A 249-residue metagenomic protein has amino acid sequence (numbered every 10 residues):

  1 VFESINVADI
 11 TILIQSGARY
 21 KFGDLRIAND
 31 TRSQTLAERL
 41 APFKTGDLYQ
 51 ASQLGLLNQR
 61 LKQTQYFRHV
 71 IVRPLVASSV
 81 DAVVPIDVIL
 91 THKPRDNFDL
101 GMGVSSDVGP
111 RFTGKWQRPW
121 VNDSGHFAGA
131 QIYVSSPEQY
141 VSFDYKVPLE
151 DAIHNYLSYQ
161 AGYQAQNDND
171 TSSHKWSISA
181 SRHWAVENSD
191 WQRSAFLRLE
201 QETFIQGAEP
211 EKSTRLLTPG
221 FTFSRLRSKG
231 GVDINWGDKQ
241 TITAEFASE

Functional and structural regions predicted by a protein language model:
V1, R19-D24, P210-K212: Interfacial loop/beta elements and low-complexity acidic/Ser/Thr-rich segments of macromolecular assembly/processing
V1-L13: Post-signal-peptide, soluble extracytosolic/periplasmic N-terminal scaffold domains of envelope/secretory systems
I10-R19, I86-P94: Conserved "repeat-terminator" motif of extracellular CCP/Sushi domains
I12, G23-N29: A short, amphipathic beta-strand motif
D24, Q34, E38, A51-N58: Extracytoplasmic/secreted envelope proteins and their assembly/folding machinery, especially bacterial periplasmic
A28-T31, S213: Alpha-helix N-cap/helix-start motif at coil-to-helix transitions, marked by capping-box chemistry
R32-G46: N-terminal periplasmic "start-of-domain" segments of outer-membrane beta-barrel proteins
D47-A247: Gram-negative/organellar outer-membrane beta-barrel architecture
